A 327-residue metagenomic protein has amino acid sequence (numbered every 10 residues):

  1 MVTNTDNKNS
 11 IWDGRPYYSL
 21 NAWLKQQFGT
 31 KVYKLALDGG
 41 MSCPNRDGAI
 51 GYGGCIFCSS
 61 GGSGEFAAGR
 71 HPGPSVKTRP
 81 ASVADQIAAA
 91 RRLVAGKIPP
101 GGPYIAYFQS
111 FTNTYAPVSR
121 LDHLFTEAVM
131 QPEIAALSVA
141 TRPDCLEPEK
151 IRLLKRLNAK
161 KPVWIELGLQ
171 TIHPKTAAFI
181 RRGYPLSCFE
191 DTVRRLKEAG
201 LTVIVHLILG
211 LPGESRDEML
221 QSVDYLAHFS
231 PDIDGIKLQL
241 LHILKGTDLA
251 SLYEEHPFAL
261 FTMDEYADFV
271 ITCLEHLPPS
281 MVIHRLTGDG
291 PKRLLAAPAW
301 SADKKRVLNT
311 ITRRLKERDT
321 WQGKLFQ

Functional and structural regions predicted by a protein language model:
M1-G54, S59-I105: N-terminal [4Fe-4S]-dependent radical SAM core
V2-A22, G29-Y33, F66, G235 (+1 more regions): Auxiliary Fe-S-binding modules of radical SAM enzymes
Y33-L37, Y104-Q109, L137-V139, V163-L167 (+3 more regions): Hydrophobic faces of well-ordered beta-strands that scaffold small-molecule active sites in alpha/beta enzyme cores
G62-A90, V94-V118, E133-L146, P162-C188 (+1 more regions): Core AdoMet radical
V94-I98, F125-P132, R152-P162, R194-E198 (+2 more regions): Acidic (Asp/Glu)-rich catalytic clusters
V118-T126, E147-R156, I180: Distinct, well-ordered alpha-helical segments
V129-I134, Q221-K237, L308-W321: Structural recognition of alpha->loop->beta junctions
S187-D248, D264-T287: Conserved C-terminal portion of the radical SAM core fold that forms the substrate/S-adenosylmethionine-binding
